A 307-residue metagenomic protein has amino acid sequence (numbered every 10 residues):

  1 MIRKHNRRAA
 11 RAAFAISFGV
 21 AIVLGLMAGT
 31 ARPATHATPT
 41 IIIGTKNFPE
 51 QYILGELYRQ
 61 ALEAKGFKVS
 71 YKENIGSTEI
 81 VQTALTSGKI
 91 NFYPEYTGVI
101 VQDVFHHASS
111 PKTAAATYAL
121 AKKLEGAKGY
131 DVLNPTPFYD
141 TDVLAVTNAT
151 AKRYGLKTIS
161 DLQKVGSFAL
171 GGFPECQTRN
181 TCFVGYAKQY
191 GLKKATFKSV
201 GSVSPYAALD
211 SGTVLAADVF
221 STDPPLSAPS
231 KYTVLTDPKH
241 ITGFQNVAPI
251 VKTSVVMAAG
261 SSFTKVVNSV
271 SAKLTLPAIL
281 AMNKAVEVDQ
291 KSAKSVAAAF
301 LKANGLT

Functional and structural regions predicted by a protein language model:
L24-T40: C-terminal region of N-terminal signal peptides and the immediate post-cleavage residues of exported proteins
A37-E50, K68-E73, G166-G172: Short, well-ordered beta-strand elements
Y58-K65, I159-F168, G172-A195, F300: Ligand-binding cleft/hinge of the Venus flytrap
Y71-T83, A195-A207: Short helix-initiation/N-cap motifs at beta->coil->alpha
T86-E95, G166-A169, G185, D210-V219 (+1 more regions): Alpha-to-beta junction loops
V104-T113, Y118-L133, S211-T213, P225-K239: Ligand-binding "clamshell"
A114-L170, T253, A272-L276: A conserved helix-loop-strand patch within extracytoplasmic ligand-binding domains of the periplasmic binding
G129-Y130, T136-V143, T222-V270: Periplasmic-binding protein-like
